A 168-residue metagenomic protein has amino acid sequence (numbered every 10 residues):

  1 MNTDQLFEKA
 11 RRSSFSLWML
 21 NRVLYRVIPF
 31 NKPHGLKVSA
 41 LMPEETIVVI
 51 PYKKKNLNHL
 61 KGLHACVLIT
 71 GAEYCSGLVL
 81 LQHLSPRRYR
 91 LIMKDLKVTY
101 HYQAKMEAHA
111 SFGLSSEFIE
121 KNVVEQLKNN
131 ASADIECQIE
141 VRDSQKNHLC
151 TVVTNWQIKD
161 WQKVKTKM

Functional and structural regions predicted by a protein language model:
M1-F15, A104-K105, S115-M168: HotDog/MaoC-like acyl-thioester-processing domains
M1-K32, K55: Alpha-helical membrane-targeting segments
K32-K37, K94-T99, N122-V124: Short structured motifs
P33, E45-I47, D95, E107-H109 (+2 more regions): Intrinsic-disorder/low-complexity, polar/charged segments enriched in Ser/Thr/Lys/Arg/Asp/Glu/Gln
P33-L63: Catalytic strand-loop segment that frames the active site of acyl-thioester-processing enzymes
K37, K97-T99, S111-G113, E140 (+1 more regions): Residues located in well-ordered beta-strands
P51, K55-H83: A short mixed-secondary-structure module that forms the rim of ligand-binding clefts
V79-E117: Hydrophobic beta-strand-centered segment that forms part of the acyl-chain substrate-binding groove
